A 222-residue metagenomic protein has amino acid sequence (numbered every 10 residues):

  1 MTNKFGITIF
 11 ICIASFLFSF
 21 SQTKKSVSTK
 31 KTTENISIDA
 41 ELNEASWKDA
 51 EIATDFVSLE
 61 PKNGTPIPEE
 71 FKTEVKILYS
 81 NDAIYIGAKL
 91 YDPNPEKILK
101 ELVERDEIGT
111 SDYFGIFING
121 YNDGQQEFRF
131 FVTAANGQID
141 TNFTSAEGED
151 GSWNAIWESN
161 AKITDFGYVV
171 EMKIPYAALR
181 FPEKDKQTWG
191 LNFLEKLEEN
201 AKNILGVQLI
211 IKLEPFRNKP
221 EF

Functional and structural regions predicted by a protein language model:
M1-K25: Bacterial Sec-dependent N-terminal signal peptides
F20-F222: Structural preference for beta-rich elements and adjacent junctions enriched in aromatics
